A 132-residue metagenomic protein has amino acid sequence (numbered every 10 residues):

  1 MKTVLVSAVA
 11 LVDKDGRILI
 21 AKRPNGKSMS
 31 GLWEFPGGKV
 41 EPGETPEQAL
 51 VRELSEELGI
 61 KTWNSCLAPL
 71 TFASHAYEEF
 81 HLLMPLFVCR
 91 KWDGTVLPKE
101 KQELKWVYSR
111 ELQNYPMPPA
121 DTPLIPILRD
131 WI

Functional and structural regions predicted by a protein language model:
M1-I18, K39, F72: Conserved N-terminal beta-strand and adjoining loop/helix that marks the start of the Nudix/MutT-like hydrolase domain
M1-K2, R129-I132: Generic C-terminal helix-cap and adjacent flexible tail
L5, S55, G59-D93: Active-site segment of metal-dependent pyrophosphate-handling enzymes, primarily the Nudix hydrolase catalytic core
L11-V12, I20, C89-K91, W106: Conserved hydrophobic "DFG−1" position in protein kinase catalytic cores
R17, D93-L97: Short helix-loop capping/hinge motifs at secondary-structure junctions, enriched in acidic/polar residues
R17-E56: Conserved Nudix-box catalytic region and its N-terminal flanking loop in Nudix hydrolases and closely related
L86-V88, V96-L128: NUDIX/MutT-family hydrolases
